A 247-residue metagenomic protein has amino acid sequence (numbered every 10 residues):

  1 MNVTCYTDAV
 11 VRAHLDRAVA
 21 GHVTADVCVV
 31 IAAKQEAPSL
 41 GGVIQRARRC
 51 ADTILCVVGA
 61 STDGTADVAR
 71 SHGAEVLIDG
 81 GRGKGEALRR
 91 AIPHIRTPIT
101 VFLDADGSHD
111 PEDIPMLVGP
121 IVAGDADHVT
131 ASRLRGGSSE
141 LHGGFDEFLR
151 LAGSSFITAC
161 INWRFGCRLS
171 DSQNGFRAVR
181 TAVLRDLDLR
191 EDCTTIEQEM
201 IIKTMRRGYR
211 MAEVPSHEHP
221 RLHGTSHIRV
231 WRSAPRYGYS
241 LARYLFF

Functional and structural regions predicted by a protein language model:
M1-T24, G119, L141, R164-C167 (+1 more regions): Hydrophobic helical membrane-anchoring modules
Y6-A18, A32-R49: Short, well-formed alpha-helical segments that are part of the catalytic scaffolds of diverse glycosyltransferases
C28-A32, L55: Short hydrophobic beta-strand elements that form part of the catalytic alpha/beta core underpinning NDP-sugar/donor
E36-S39, S61, K84: Donor nucleotide-sugar binding loop of glycosyltransferases
V58-A66: A conserved acidic beta->alpha catalytic loop
G80-R82, E86-P93, E112-T194, R221-W231 (+2 more regions): Acceptor/aglycone-binding surface of glycosyltransferases and processive sugar-polymer synthases
T100: Short aromatic/hydrophobic "clamp" motif used to bind/position activated sugar donors
D104-S108: The conserved acidic donor/metal-binding loop of glycosyltransferases
